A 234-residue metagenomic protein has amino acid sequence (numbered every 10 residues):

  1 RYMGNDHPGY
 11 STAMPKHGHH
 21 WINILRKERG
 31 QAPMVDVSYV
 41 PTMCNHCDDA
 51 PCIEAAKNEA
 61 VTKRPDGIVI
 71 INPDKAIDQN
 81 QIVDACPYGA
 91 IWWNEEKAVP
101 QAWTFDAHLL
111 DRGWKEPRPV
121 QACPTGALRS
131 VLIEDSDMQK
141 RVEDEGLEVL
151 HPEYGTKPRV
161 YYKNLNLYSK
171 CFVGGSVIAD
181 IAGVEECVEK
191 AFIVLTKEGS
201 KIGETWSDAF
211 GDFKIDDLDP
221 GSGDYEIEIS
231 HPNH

Functional and structural regions predicted by a protein language model:
G4-D48, I53, P73-I181: Flanking helices and flexible, charged tails adjoining ferredoxin-like Fe-S electron-transfer domains in multi-subunit
C47, L218-P220: Hydrophobic loop/turn residues within beta-sheet-rich immunoglobulin-like superfamily modules
P65-G67, I133: Short glycine/acidic-rich loop motifs that flank beta-strands on beta-rich extracellular proteins
P73, D212-L218: Exposed aromatic-hydrophobic patches
C171-V173, A179-E198: Short, ordered, surface-exposed loop/turn motifs in non-cytosolic proteins
E198-K214: Short, acidic Ser/Thr/Gly-rich low-complexity loop/linker segments typical of extracellular and cell-surface proteins
S200, S222-H234: A short, solvent-exposed loop/turn motif at the edges and junctions of modular extracellular/periplasmic domains
